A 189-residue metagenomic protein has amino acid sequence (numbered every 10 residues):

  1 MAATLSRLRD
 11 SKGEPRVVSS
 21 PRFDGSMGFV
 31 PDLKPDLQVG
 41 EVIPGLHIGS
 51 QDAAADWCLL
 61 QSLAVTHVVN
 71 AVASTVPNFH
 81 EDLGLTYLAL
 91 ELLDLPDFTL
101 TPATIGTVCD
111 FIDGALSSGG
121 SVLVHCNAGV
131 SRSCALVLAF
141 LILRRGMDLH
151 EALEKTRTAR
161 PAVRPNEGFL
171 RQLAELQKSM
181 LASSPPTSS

Functional and structural regions predicted by a protein language model:
M1-L33: Cytosolic, low-complexity regulatory segments enriched in Ser/Pro/Gly with interspersed Lys/Arg in eukaryotic signaling
D10-K12, S19, A135, V163 (+1 more regions): Sequence-pattern detector for short linear motifs and compositional/periodic biases rather than a specific fold
M27-V124, A128, I142-S184: Cysteine-based protein phosphatase catalytic domain of the PTP/DSP
S131: Phosphate/ribose-phosphate-bearing ligand recognition and processing surfaces, centered on ADP-ribose/NAD(+/P+) systems
C134-R144: Short, small-residue alpha-helix embedded
P185-S189: Short, flexible loop/turn segments with low-complexity composition
